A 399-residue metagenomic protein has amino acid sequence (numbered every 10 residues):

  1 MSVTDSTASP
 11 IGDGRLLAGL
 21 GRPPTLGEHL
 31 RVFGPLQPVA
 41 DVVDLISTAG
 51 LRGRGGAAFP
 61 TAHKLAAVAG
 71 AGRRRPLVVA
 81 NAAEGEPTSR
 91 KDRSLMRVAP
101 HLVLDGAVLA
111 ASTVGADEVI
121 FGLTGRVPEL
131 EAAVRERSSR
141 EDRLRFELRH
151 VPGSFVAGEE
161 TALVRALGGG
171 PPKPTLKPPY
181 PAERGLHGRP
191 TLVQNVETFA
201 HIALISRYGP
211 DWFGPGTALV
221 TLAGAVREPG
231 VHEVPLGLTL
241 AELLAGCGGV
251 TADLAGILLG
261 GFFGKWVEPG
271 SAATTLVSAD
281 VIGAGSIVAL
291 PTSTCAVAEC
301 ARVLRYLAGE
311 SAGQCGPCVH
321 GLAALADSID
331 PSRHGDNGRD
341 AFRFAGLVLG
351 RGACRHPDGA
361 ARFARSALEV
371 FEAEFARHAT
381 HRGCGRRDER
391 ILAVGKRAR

Functional and structural regions predicted by a protein language model:
M1-V43: Cofactor-/ligand-binding subdomain signature composed of acidic, glycine-rich, tryptophan-containing flexible loops
P23-L26, A80-D92, R184-L186, T221-V226: Gly-rich Lys/Arg/Thr-decorated short loops/hinges at beta-loop-alpha junctions or inter-strand turns that position
V32-L45, R74-P76, A82, K91-M96 (+4 more regions): Ferredoxin-type iron-sulfur electron-transfer modules in oxidoreductases and energy-metabolism complexes
S47-V68, S154-R165, A308-H320, G352-A364: Conserved phosphate/anionic-ligand binding catalytic regions in large, soluble enzymes, centered on
A57, H63-L65, R90-D92, L130-R135 (+8 more regions): Short acidic, glycine/serine/threonine-rich loops at helix termini
K64, V119, G249-G261: Short loop-to-beta-strand transition segments
L104-A110, P235-A252: Short amphipathic, charge-patterned alpha-helical segments
R126-L236, L240, G248: Hydrophobic alpha-helical positions that pack around
